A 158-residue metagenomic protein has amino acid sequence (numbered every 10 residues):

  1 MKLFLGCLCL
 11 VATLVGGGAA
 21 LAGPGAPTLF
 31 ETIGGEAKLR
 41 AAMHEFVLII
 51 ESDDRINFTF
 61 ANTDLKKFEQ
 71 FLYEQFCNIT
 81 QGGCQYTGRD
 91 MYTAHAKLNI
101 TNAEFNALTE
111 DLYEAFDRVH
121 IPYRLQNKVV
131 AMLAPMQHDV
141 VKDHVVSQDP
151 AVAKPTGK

Functional and structural regions predicted by a protein language model:
M1-F4: Positively charged n-region of N-terminal signal peptides that target proteins for export
G6-G17: Bacterial N-terminal signal peptides
L21-K158: Core of compact, soluble alpha-helical bundle domains
